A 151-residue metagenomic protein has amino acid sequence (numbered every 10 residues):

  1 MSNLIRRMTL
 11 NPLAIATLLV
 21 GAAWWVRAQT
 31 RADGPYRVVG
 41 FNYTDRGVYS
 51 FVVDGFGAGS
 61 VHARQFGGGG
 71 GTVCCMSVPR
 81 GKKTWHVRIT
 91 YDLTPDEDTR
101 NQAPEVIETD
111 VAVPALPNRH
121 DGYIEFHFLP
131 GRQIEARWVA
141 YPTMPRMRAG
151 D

Functional and structural regions predicted by a protein language model:
S2-T17: N-terminal Sec-pathway targeting helices
V20-Y36: Beta-strand-rich domain onsets/edges
Q29, M76-V78, A115: Residues embedded in well-ordered secondary-structure elements
A32, P79-G81, N118: Solvent-exposed loop and beta-edge segments used for protein-protein assembly and interaction
P35, V48, K82, D121-Y123: Extracytoplasmic
V38-R46: Structural motif
F51-P95: Tryptophan-paired
W85-D151: Beta-strand-rich cores of mature extracytoplasmic or soluble domains
